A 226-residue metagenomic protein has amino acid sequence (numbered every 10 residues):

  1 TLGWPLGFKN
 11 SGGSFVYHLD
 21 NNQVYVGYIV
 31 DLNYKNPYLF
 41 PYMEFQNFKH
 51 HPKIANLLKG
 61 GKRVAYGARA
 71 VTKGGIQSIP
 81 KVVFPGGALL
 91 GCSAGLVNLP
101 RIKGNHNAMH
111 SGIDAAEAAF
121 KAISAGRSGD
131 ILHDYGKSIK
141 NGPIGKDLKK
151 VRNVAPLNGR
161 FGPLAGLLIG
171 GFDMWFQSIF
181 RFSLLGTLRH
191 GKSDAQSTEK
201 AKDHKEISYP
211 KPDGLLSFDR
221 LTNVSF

Functional and structural regions predicted by a protein language model:
T1-N10, K73-G75: Flavin-dependent oxidoreductases
L6-K9, Y17-D20, I79-V83, L89: Solvent-exposed alpha-helices and their adjacent loops that cap or buttress functional pockets in soluble metabolic
F8-G67, K121, A125, L132-G136: Conserved FAD/dinucleotide-binding core of flavoprotein oxidoreductases
V16, A55-G74, Y135, P143-F172: Dinucleotide-binding/catalytic capping subdomain of oxidoreductase cores
A68-L99, H133, F226: FAD-binding beta-loop-beta segment adjacent to the flavin cofactor pocket
G95-R101, I113, E117-A165: Active-site-proximal substrate-binding core of FAD-dependent oxidoreductases
I144-F226: Ferredoxin-type iron-sulfur electron-transfer modules and their immediate structural context
